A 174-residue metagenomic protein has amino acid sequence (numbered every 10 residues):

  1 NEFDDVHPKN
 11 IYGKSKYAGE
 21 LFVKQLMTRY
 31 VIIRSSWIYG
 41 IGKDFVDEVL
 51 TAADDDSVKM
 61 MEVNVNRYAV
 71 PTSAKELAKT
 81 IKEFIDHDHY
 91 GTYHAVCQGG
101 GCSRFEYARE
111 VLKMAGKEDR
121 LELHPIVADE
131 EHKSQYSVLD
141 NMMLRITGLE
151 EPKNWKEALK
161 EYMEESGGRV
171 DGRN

Functional and structural regions predicted by a protein language model:
N1-I33: Catalytic helix-loop patch of NAD(P)-dependent Rossmann-fold dehydrogenases
K9-Y12, N66, Y93: Catalytic tyrosine of NAD(P)H-dependent dehydrogenase/reductases that use a Tyr as the general acid/base
G13, I32, P71, G101 (+2 more regions): Short aromatic/basic micro-patch
A18-L21, Y30, E76, K82 (+4 more regions): Catalytic phosphate/metal-binding cores of nucleic-acid and nucleotide-processing enzymes, i.e., regions that mediate
L21-A69, K75-E76: NAD(P)-dependent short-chain dehydrogenase/reductase
D47, K75-E83, K156, K160: Amphipathic alpha-helical segments that line or abut small-molecule/effector binding pockets and mediate allosteric
T80, D86-E131, Q135, V170: Mid/C-terminal beta-alpha module of Rossmann-like enzyme folds, strongest in SDR-family dehydrogenases/epimerases
S103-R109, I126-S166, V170, N174: Conserved C-terminal active-site "lid" loop/helix of NAD(P)H-dependent oxidoreductases that clamps the redox cofactor
